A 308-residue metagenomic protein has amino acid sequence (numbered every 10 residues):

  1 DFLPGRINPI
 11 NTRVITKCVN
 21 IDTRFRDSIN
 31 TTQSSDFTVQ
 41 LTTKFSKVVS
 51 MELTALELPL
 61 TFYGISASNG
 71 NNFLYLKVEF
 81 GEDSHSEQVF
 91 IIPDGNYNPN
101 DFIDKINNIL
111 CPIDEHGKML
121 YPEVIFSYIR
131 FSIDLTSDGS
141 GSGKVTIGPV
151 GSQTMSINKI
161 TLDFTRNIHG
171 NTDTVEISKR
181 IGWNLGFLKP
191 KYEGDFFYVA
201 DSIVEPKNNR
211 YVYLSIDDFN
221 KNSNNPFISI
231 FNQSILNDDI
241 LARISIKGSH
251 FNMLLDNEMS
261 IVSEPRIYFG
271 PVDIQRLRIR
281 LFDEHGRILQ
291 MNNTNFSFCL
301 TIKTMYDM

Functional and structural regions predicted by a protein language model:
D1-M308: The ATP-binding site of the protein kinase catalytic domain
